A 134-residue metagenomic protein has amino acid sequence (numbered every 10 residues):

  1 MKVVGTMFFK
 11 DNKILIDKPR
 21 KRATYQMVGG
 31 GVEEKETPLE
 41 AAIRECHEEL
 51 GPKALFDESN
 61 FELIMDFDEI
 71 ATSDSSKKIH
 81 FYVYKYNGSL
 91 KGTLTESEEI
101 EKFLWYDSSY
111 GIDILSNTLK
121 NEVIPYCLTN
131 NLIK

Functional and structural regions predicted by a protein language model:
M1-I14: Conserved N-terminal beta-strand and adjoining loop/helix that marks the start of the Nudix/MutT-like hydrolase domain
K2, M65-T93, L104-S109, Y126-C127: Active-site-adjacent beta-strand/loop module that shapes the phosphate/pyrophosphate-binding cleft
D11, R20-R22: Short strand-connecting beta-turns/loops that link adjacent beta-strands
D17: Conserved active-site beta-strand element of glycosyltransferases/polysaccharide synthases
K21, P38, L90, G111: A generic "binding-loop/recognition-motif" signal
A23-Y25, E96-K134: Nudix hydrolase/Nudix homology domain
M27-I64: The catalytic Nudix box helix
V28, E34, I70-A71, I100 (+1 more regions): Functional cleft and adjacent loop/helix regions within the main domain that mediate ligand binding or catalysis
